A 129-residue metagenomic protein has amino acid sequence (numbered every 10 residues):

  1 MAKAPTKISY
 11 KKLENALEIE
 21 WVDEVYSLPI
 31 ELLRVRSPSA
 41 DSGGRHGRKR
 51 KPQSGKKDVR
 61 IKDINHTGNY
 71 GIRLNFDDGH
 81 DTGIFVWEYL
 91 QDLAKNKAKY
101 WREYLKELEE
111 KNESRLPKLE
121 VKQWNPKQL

Functional and structural regions predicted by a protein language model:
M1-L129: Motif-centric detector for short Cys/His coordination patterns
